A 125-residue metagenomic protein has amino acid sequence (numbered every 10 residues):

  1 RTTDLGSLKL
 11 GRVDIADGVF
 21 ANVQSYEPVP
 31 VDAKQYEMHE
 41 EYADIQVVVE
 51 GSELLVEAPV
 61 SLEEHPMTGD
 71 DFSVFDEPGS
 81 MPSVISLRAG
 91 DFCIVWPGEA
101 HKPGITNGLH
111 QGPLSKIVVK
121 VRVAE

Functional and structural regions predicted by a protein language model:
R1-S25, P30-Q35: A short, N-terminal "cap"/entry segment at the start of jelly-roll beta-barrel domains of the cupin/DSBH fold
A16, D32-D44, V60-P66, S80 (+1 more regions): A short beta-loop-beta micro-motif enriched in histidine and acidic residues
A21-H39, V49-E63, P97: Conserved short histidine dyad/triad with adjacent acidic residue
E40-L54, P59-S61, T68-V74, K120-V121: Short, conserved beta-strand element in jelly-roll/cupin
I45, F92-I94, Q111-E125: A short hydrophobic beta-strand segment most commonly corresponding to one strand of the jelly-roll/cupin
E57-P59, G104-N107: A short secondary-structure junction signal
F72-S83: Acidic, glycine-rich flexible loop segments
I85-T106: Conserved metal-binding segment of the jelly-roll/cupin
